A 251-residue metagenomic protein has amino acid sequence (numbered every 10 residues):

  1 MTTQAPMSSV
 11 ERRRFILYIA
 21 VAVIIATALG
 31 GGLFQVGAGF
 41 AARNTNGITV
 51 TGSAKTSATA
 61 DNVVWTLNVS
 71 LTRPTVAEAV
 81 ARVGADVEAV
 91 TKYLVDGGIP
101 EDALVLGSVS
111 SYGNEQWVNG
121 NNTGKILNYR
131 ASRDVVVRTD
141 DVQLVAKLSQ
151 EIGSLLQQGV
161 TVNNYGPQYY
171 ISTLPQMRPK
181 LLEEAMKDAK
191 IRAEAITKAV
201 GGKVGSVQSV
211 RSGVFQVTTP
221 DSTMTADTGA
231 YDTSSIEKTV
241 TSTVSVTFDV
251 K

Functional and structural regions predicted by a protein language model:
T2-K251: Short, charge-dense linear interaction motifs
